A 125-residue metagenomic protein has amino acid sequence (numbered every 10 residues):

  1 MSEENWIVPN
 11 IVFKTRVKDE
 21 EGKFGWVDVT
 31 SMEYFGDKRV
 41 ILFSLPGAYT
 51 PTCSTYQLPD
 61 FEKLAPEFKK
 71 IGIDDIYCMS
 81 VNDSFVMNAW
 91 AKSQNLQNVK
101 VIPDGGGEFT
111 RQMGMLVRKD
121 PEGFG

Functional and structural regions predicted by a protein language model:
M1-G125: Chalcogenol-based redox active-site neighborhoods
